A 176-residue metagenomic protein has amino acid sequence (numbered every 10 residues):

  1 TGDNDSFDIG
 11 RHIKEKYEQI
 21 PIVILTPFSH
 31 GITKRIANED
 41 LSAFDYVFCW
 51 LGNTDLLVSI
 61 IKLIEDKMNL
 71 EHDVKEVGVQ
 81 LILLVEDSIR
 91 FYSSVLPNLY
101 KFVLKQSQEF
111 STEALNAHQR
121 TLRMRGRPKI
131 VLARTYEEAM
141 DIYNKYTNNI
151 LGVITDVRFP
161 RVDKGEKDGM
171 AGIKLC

Functional and structural regions predicted by a protein language model:
T1-Q19, T26-A37, F44, L56 (+2 more regions): Conserved phosphotransfer microenvironments
G2, V23-F91, S107-Q108, L132-R134 (+1 more regions): Output/docking surface of receiver
K16, D66, K101-K105: A short linear boundary/processing microfeature
K16, K75-V77, M124: Short, flexible hinge/linker loops that cap or flank conserved catalytic cores
V74-V77, F110-A114, R158-R161: Short, surface-exposed, polar/charged, turn-prone segments marking secondary-structure boundaries
V85-E86, E113-Q119, A133, V153: Conserved sequence signature across two-component system core domains
R90-K101: Amphipathic alpha1 helix at the N-terminus of the CheY-like receiver
L104-R127: Short mixed-charge
